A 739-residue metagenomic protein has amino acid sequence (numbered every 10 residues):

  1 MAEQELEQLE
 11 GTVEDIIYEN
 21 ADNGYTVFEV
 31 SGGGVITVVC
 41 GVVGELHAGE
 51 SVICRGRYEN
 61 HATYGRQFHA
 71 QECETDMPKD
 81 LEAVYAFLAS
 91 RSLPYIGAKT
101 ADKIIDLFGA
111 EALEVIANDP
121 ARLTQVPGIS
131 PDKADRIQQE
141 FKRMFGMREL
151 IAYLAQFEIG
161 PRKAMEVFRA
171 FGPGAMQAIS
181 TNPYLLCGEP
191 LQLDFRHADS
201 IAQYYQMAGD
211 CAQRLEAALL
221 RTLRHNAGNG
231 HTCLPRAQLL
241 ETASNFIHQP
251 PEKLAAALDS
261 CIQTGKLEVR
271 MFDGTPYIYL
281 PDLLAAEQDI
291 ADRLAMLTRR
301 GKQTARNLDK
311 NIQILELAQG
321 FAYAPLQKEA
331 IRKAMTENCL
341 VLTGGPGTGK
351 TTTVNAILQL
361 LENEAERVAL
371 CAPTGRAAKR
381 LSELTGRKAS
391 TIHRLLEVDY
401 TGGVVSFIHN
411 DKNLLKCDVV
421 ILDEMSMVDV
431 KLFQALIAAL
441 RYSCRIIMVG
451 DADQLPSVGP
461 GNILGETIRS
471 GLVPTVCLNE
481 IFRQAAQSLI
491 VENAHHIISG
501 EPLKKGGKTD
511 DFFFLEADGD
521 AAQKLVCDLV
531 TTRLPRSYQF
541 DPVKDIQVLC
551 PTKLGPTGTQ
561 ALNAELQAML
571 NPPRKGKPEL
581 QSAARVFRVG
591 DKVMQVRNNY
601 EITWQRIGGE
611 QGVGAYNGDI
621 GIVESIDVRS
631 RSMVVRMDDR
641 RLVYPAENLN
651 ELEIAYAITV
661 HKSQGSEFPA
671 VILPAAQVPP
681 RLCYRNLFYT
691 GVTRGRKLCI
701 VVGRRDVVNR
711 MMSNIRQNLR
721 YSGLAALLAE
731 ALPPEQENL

Functional and structural regions predicted by a protein language model:
E5-N20, G56, I620-E624: Structural detector for short beta-strands of small beta-barrel domains
E19-E29, R629-V634: Short aromatic-glycine-enriched beta-strand elements
Y25-S31, I36-V39, H47-Y58, A62-P276 (+3 more regions): Accessory alpha-helical DNA-binding modules that contact the DNA backbone or grooves
A155, R214, R224-G228, V269-R332: Pre-P-loop entry segment of helicase/translocase ATPase cores
L342, L370: Hydrophobic anchor at the beta1->P-loop junction of P-loop NTPases
A356, L360, E364-E366, A372-L384 (+5 more regions): Conserved helicase motor core of SF1/SF2 NTP-dependent helicases
A452-V613, E624: Conserved helicase motor core of P-loop NTPases
I607, N617-L739: C-terminal accessory regions
